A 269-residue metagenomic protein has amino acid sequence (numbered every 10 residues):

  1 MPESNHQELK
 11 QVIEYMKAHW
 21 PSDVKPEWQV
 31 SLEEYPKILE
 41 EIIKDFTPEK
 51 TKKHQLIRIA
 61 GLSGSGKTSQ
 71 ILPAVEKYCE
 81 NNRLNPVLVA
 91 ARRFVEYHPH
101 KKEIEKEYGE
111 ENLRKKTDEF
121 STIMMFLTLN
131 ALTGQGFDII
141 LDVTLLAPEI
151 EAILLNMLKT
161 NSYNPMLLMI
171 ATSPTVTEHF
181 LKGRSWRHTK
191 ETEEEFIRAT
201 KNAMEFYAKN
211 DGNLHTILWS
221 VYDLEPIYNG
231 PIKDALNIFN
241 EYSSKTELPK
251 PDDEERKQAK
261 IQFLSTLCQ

Functional and structural regions predicted by a protein language model:
Y15-P48: N-terminal pre-Walker A segment at the start of P-loop NTPase domains
F46-H54, L132-T133: Phosphate-binding P-loop
L62-S63: The conserved Walker
G66-K67: Conserved glycine(s) of the Walker
Q70: Hydrophobic positions on the alpha1 helix immediately C-terminal to the Walker A/P-loop
R83-L155: Conserved nucleotide-sensing/catalytic segment adjacent to the nucleotide-binding pocket in NTP-handling enzymes
K159-L181: Conserved phosphate-donor/acceptor-positioning beta-strand/loop module used by diverse small-molecule
V176-Q269: Conserved GTP-binding G-domain of TRAFAC-class P-loop NTPases and closely related GTPase folds
